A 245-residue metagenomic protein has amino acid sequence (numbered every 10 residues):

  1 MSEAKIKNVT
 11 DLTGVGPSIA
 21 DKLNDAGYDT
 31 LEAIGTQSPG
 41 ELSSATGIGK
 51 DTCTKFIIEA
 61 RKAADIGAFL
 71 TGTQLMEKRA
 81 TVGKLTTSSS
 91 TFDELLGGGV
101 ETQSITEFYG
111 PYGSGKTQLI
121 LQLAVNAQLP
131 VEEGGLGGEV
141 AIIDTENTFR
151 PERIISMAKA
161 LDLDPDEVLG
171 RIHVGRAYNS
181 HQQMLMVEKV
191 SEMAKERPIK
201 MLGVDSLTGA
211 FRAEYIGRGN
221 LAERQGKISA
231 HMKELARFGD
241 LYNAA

Functional and structural regions predicted by a protein language model:
M1-D11: Long, low-complexity intrinsically disordered regulatory regions enriched in P/S/T/G and acidic residues that serve as
V9, D29-L31, L75-A80, I216 (+1 more regions): Peripheral, non-AAA+ core regions of ATP-driven protein-machinery
V9-L12, L23-A45: A short amphipathic alpha-helix within small helical-bundle interaction modules
K22, E59, A63-E167: The Walker A/P-loop phosphate-binding site
L123, A210-A213, K227: Histone-fold and other basic nucleic-acid-binding segments
G135-N220, E234: Conserved inter-motif catalytic segment of the P-loop NTP-binding fold
E223-A245: Substrate-engagement module of ASCE P-loop NTPases
